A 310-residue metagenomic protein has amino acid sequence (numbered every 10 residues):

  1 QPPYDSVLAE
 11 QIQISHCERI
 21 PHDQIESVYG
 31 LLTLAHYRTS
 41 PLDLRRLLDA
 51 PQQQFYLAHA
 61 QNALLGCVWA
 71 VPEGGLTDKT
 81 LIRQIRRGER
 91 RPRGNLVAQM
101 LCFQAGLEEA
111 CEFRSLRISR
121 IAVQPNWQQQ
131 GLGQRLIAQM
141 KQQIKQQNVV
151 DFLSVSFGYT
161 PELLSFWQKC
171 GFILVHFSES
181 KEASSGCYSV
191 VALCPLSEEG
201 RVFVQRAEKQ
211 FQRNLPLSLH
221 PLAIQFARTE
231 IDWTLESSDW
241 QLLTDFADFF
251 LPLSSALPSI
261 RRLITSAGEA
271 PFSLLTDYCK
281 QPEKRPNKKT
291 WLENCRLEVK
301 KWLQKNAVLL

Functional and structural regions predicted by a protein language model:
Q1-Y37, G75-S115, I121, Q142-L310: Terminal substrate-recognition subdomain of acyl/acetyltransferases
T33-Q61: Active-site rim helix/loop that mediates acceptor-substrate recognition in acyltransferases
L48, E108-C111, Q129: Generic structural signal for beta-strand residues in well-ordered domains
Q52-P72, L76-D78: Conserved beta-hairpin
A63, Q128-Q130, V155: Generic detector of intrinsically disordered, low-complexity, polar/charged segments
G66, G94, Q129-G133, G171: Glycine-centered flexibility sites
R120-I144: Conserved acetyl-CoA-binding loop-helix of GNAT-fold acetyltransferases
